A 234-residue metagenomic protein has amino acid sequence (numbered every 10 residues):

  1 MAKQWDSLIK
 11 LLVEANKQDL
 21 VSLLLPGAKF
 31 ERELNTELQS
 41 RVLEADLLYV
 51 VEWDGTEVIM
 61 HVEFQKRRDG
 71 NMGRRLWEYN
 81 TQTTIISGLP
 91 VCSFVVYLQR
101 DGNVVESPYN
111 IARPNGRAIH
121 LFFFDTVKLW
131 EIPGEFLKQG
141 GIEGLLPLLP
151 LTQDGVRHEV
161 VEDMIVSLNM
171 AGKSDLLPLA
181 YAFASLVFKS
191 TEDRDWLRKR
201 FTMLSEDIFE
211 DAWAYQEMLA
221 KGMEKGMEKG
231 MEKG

Functional and structural regions predicted by a protein language model:
M1-K233: Elongated, amphipathic alpha-helical interaction scaffolds
